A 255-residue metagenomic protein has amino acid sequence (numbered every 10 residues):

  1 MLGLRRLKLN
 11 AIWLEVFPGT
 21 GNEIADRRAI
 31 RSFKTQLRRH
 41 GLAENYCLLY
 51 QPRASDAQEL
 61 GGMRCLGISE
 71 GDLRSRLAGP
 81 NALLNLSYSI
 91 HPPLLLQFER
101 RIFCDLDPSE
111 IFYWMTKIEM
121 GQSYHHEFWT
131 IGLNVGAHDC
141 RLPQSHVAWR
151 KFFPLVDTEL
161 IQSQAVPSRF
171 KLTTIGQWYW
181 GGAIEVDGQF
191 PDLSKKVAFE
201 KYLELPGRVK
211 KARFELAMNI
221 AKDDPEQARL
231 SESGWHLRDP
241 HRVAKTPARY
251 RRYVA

Functional and structural regions predicted by a protein language model:
M1-L2, R6-L7, I12-D139, R242-Y253: Extended catalytic core of nucleotide-activated donor transferases of GT-like folds
D139-A255: Conserved catalytic-core segment of nucleotide-activated headgroup transferases in glycan assembly
